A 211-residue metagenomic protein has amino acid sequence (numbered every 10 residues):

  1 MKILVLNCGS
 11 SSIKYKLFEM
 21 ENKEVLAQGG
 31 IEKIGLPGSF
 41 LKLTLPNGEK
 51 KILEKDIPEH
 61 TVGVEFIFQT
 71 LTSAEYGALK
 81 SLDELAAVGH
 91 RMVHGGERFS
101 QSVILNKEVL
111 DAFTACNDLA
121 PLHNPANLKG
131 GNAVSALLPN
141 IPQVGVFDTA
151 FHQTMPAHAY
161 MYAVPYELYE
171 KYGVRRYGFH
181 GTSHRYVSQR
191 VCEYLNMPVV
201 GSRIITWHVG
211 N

Functional and structural regions predicted by a protein language model:
I3, S12-P58: Short glycine-rich, Thr/Ser-proximal phosphate-binding strand/loop in the N-terminal lobe of ATP-dependent enzymes
I3-V5, A87-G89, V144, I204-T206: Short glycine-aspartate micro-motif
L6-S11, W207-N211: A short acidic Gly-Thr/Ser loop motif
N7, I31, V88, D148: Residue-level signal for inorganic ion chemistry
G63-E75, V187-R190: Short, well-ordered amphipathic alpha-helical segments that serve as non-catalytic structural scaffolds within diverse
T70-L85, E193-P198: Phosphate/pyrophosphate-binding loops at sites that engage ATP/ADP/AMP, CoA/4′-phosphopantetheine, polyphosphate
G77-H123, V144, F151-A159: Short beta-strand-loop/turn "lid" adjacent to the catalytic site in phosphate-handling enzymes
N124-P125, G131-N211: Phosphate-binding/catalytic loop of phosphoryl-transfer enzymes
